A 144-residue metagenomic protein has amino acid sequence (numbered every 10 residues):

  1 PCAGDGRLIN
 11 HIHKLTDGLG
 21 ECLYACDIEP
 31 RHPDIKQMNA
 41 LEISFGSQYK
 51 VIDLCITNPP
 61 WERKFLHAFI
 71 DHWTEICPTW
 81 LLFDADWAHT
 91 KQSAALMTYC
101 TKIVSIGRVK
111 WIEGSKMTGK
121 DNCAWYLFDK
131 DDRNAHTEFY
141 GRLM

Functional and structural regions predicted by a protein language model:
P1-M144: Class I S-adenosyl-L-methionine-dependent methyltransferase catalytic core
